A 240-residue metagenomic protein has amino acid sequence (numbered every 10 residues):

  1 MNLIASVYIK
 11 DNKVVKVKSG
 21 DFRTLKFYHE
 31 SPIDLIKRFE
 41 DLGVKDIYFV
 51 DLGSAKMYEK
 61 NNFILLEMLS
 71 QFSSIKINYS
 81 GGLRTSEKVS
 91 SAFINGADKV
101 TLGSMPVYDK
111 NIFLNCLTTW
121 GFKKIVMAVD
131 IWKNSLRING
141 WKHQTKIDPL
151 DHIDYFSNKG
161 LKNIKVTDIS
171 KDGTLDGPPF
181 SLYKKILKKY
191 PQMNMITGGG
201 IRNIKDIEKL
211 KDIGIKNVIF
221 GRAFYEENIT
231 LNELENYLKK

Functional and structural regions predicted by a protein language model:
L3-I9, I47-F49, I77-G81, V100-L102 (+4 more regions): Hydrophobic faces of well-ordered beta-strands that scaffold small-molecule active sites in alpha/beta enzyme cores
K10-T24, S90, A97-D172: Conserved anion-binding
Y28-E40, T85-S90, Q144-Y155, I207: Short, acidic/polar
D46-I64, S104, K165-D176: Glycine-rich, proline-tolerant flexible connector loops at the mouths of alpha/beta enzymes
G53, N61-T118: Glycine/small-residue-rich loop that forms an oxyanion/phosphate-binding "nest" at active or ligand-binding sites
K60-E67, K142-D151, D176-K184: Charged helix-capping and loop-helix junction motifs
S73, I77-K99, L182-N217: Catalytic cores of alpha/beta
S91-I112, D168-K171, G199-N203, I213-E233: Glycine-rich phosphate-binding active-site loops on the catalytic face of alpha/beta enzymes
